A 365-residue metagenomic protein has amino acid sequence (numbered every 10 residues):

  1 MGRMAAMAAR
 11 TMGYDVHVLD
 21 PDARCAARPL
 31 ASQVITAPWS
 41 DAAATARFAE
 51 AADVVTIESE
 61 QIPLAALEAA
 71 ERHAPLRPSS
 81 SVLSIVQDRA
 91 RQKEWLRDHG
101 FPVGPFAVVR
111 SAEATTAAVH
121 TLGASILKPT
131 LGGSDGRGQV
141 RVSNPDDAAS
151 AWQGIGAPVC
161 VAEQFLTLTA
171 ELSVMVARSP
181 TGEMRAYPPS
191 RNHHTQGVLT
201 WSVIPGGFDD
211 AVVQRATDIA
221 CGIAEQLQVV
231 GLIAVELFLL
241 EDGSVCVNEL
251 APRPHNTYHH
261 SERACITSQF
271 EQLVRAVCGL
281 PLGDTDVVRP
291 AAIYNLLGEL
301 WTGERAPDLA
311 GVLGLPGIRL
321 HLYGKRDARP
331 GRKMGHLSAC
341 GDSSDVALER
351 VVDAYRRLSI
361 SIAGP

Functional and structural regions predicted by a protein language model:
M1-E94, D98, E113: ATP-binding N-terminal substructure of ATP-dependent carboxylate-amine bond-forming enzymes
P21, Y187-P189, H321-D327: Short beta-strand/turn micro-motifs at beta-sheet edges
I85-S173, A177-Q226, Y355: Active-site nucleotide/adenylate-binding loops and adjacent lid/helix of ATP-dependent enzymes
V176-P180, L237-E241, G324: Short, low-complexity Ser/Thr-rich regulatory SLiMs
R185, I233, V245-E249: Protein kinase-like catalytic core scaffold
Q214-V235, E241, A251-R305: Active-site "cap" helix and flanking loop/linker of ATP-utilizing ligase/carboxylase catalytic domains
R275-P365: Peripheral (often C-terminal) accessory segments that flank ATP-dependent C-N-forming ligase machineries
